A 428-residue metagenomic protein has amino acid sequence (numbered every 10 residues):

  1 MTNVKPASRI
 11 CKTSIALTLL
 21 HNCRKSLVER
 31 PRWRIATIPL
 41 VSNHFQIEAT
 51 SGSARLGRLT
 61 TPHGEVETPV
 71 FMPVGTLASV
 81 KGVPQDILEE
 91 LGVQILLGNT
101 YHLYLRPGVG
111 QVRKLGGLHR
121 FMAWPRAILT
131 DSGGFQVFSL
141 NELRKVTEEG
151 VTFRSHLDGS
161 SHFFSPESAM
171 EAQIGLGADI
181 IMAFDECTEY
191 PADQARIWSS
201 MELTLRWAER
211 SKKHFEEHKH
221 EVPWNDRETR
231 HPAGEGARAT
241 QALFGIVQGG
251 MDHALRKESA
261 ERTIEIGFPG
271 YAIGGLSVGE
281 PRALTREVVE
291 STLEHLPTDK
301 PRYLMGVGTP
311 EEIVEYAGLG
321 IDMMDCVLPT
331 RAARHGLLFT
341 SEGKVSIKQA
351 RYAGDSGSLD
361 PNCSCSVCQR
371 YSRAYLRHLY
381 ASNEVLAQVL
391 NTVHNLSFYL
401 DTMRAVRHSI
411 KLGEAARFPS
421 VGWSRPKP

Functional and structural regions predicted by a protein language model:
M1-C11: Extreme N-terminal basic, low-complexity initiation segments that serve as generic localization/processing leaders
I10, L17-L19, R30, I35-A36 (+3 more regions): Short, low-complexity intrinsically disordered segments enriched in A/P/G/S/L with frequent Arg, especially at protein
P39-H220, A350-A353: Non-catalytic, usually N-terminal nucleic-acid engagement modules in DNA/RNA processing proteins
P39-R58, V66-V70, G82, D185-P191 (+1 more regions): C-terminal extensions of enzymes
G64, L96, D131, Q173 (+5 more regions): Conserved, mostly hydrophobic/aromatic
A172-I180, R210-H220, A239-L243, I266-G267 (+2 more regions): A structural motif corresponding to the C-terminal end of an alpha-helix and its immediate exit/capping segment
L205, H218, A242-F244, Q248-L359: Glycine-rich phosphate/ribose-binding loops and adjacent secondary-structure elements that form binding surfaces
